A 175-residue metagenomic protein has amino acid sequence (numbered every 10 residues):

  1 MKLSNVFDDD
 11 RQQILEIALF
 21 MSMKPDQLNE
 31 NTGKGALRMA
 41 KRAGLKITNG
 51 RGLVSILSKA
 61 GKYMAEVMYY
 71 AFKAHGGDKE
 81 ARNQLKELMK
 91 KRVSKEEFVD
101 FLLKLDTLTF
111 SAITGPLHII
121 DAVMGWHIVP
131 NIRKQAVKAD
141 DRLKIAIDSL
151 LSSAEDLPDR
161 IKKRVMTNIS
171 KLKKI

Functional and structural regions predicted by a protein language model:
M1-I175: Intrinsically disordered, compositionally biased, charge-dense segments
